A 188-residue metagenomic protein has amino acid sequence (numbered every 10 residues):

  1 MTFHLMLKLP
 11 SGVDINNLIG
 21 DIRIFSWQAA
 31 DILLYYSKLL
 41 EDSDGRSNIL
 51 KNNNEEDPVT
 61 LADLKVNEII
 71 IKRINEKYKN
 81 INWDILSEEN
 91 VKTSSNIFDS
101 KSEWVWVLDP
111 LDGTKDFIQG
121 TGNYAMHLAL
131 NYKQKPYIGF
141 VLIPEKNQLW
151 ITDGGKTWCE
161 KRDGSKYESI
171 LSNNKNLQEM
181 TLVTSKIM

Functional and structural regions predicted by a protein language model:
T2-L111: N-terminal subdomain of lithium-sensitive/metallo-dependent phosphomonoesterases centered on the IMPase/IPPase/PAP
Q28-I32, K115, V141, G154: Charged/polar positions on well-ordered alpha helices
E76, G122-A125, K156: Residues in and immediately flanking transmembrane alpha helices
T93-S95, K115-I118, L149: Conserved protein kinase catalytic core
S102-P144: Glycine-rich active-site/cofactor-binding loop and its immediate structural neighborhood
L128-M188: Acidic beta-strand-loop-alpha-helix segment within the catalytic core of divalent metal-dependent phosphate-processing
